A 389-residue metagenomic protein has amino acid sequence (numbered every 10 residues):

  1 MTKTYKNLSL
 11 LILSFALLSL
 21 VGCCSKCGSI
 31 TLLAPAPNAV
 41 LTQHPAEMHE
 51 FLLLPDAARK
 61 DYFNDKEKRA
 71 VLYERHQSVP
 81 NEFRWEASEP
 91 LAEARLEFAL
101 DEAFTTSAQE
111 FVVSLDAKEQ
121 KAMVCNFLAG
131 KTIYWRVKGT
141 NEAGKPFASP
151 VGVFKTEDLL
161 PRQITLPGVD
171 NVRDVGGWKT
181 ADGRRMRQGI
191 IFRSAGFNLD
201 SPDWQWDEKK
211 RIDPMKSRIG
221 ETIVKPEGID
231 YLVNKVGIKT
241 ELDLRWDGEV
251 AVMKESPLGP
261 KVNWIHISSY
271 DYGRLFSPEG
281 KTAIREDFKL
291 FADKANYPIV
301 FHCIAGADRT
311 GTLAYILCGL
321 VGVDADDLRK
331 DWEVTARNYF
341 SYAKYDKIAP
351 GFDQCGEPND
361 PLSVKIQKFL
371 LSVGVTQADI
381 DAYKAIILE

Functional and structural regions predicted by a protein language model:
T2-L10: Bacterial N-terminal signal peptides that target proteins for export
L13-L17: Hydrophobic helical h-region of N-terminal Sec-dependent signal peptides in bacterial secretory/periplasmic proteins
L20-G22: C-terminal motif of bacterial Sec signal peptides marking the signal peptidase cleavage site
C24-V300, T312-E389: Cys-dependent protein tyrosine phosphatase-like superfamily
A305, R309-T310: Ser/Thr-glycine-rich phosphate-binding loops at phosphate-binding pockets of nucleotides, nucleotide cofactors
